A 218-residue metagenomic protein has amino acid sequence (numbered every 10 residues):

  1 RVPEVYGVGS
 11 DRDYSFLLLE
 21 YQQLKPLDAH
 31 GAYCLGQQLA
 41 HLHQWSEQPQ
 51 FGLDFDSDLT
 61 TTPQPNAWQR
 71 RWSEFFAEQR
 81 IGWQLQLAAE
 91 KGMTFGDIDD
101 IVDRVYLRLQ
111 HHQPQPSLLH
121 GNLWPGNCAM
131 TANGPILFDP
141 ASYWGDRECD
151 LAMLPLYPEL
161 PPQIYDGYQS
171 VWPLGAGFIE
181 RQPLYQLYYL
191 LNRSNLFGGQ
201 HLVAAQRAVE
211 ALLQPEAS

Functional and structural regions predicted by a protein language model:
R1-E74: ATP-binding pocket architecture of kinase catalytic cores
R1-S15, P114, T131-P135, A208 (+1 more regions): Conserved NTP-binding catalytic cores of kinases and kinase-like/nucleotidyltransferase enzymes across multiple kinase
G9, H43-Q50, L109, W172 (+2 more regions): A general structural signal marking secondary-structure boundaries and capping sites
D11-A32, Q44, E78-W83, L87 (+2 more regions): A glycine-centered beta->alpha junction motif in the catalytic cores of kinase/phosphotransferase enzymes
Y21, G121-L123: Short, well-ordered beta-to-alpha junction loops that form the rim of enzyme active sites and present histidine/acidic
G31, Q37, D100, E159-P162 (+2 more regions): Phosphate/dinucleotide-binding and metal-coordinating scaffold of catalytic cores in nucleotide-dependent enzymes
E47-L118, S170, A211: An alpha-helical support segment within catalytic cores of ATP-dependent transferases
W72-A77, Q86, Q115-L118, P125-P183 (+3 more regions): Active-site Asp-x-Gly
